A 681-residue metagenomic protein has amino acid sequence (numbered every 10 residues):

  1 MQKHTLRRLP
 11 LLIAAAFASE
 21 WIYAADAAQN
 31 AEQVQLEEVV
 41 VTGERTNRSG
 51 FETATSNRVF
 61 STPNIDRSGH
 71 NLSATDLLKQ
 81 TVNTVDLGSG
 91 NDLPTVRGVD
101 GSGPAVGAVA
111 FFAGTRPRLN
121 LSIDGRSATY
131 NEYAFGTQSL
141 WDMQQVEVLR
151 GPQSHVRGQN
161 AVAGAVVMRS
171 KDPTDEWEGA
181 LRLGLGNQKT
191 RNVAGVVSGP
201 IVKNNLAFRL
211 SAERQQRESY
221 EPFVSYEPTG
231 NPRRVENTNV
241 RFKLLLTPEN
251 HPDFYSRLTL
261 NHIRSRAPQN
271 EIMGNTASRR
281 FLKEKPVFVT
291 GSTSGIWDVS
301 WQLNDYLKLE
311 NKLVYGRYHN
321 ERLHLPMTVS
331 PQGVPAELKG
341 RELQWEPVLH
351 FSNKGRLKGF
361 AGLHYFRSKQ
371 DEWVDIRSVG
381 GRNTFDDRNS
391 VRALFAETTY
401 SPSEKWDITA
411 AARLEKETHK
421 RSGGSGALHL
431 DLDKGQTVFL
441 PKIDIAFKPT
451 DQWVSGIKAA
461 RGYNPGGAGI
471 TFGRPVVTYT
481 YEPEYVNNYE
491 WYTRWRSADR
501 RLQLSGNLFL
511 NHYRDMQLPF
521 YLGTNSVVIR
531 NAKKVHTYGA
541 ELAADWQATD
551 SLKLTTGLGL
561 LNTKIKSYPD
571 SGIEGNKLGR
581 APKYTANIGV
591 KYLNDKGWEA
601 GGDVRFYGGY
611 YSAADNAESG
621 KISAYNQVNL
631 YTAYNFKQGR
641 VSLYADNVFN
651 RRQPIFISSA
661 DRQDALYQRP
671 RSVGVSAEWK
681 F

Functional and structural regions predicted by a protein language model:
M1-V85, F111, S198, D253-S256 (+8 more regions): N-terminal Sec signal peptide and the immediately downstream disordered periplasmic leader that contains the TonB box
V34-E176, W491, S659: Acidic, small-polar-rich N-terminal luminal/periplasmic segments of exported/outer-membrane proteins
E178-A180, L185-R217, E221-A267, G291-W297 (+7 more regions): Transmembrane beta-barrel wall of Gram-negative outer-membrane proteins
L183-N187, R214-E218, L260-R266, Y315-H319 (+12 more regions): Transmembrane beta-strands of outer-membrane beta-barrel pores
D253-N261, T290-H324, Q332-G435, P441 (+4 more regions): Face-selective signature of the C-terminal outer-membrane beta-barrel domain
D298-Q302, Y306-P326, K448, S455-A460 (+5 more regions): Membrane-embedded beta-barrel scaffold of Gram-negative outer-membrane proteins
E404, I408, K416, L510-H512 (+3 more regions): Gram-negative outer-membrane beta-barrel transporters
F606-A613, T632-F681: C-terminal beta-signal and adjacent terminal beta-strands/loops of Gram-negative outer-membrane beta-barrel proteins
